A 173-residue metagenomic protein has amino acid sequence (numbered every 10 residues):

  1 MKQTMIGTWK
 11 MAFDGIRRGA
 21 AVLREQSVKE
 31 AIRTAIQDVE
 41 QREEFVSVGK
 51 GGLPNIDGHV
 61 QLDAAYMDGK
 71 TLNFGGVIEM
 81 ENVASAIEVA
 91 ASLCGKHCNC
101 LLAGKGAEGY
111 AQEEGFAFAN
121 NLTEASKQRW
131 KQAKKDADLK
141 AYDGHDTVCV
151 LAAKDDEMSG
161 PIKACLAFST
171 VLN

Functional and structural regions predicted by a protein language model:
M1-N173: Alpha/propeptide regions of enzymes that mature by internal proteolysis
